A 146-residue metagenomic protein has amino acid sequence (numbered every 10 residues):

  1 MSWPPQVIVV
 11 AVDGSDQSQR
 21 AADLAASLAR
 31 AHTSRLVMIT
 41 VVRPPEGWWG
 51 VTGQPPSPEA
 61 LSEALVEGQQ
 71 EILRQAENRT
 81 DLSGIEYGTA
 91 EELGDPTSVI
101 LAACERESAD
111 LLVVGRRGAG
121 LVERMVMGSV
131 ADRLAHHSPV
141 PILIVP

Functional and structural regions predicted by a protein language model:
M1-P4, N78-L112: Structural beta-alpha unit
S2-P55, S83-A90: Small/aliphatic-rich secondary-structure junction motif
T40-V41, G115-R117, P146: Short secondary-structure boundary segments
G53-S57, R106-S108, V130-A131: Short, hinge-like loop/turn segments at secondary-structure boundaries
P56-E71: A short acidic, glycine-rich active-site loop that binds or catalyzes chemistry on phosphate/adenosine moieties
L111-H136: Glycine-rich, Arg-bearing micro-motifs that act as flexible, cationic patches
